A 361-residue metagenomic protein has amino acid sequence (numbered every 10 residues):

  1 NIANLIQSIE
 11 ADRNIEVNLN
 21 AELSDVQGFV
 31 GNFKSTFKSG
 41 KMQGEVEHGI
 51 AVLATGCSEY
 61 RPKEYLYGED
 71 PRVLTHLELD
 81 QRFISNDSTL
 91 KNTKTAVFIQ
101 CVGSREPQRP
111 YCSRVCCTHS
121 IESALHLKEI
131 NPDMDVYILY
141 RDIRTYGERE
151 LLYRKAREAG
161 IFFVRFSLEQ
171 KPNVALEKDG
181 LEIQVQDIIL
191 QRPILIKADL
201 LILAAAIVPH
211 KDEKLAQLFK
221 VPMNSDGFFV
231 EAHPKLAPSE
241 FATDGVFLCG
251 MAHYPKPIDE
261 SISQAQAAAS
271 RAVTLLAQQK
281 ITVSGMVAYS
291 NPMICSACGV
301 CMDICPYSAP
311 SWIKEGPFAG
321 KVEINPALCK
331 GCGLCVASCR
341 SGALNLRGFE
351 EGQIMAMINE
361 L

Functional and structural regions predicted by a protein language model:
N1-L361: Residues forming the flavin
